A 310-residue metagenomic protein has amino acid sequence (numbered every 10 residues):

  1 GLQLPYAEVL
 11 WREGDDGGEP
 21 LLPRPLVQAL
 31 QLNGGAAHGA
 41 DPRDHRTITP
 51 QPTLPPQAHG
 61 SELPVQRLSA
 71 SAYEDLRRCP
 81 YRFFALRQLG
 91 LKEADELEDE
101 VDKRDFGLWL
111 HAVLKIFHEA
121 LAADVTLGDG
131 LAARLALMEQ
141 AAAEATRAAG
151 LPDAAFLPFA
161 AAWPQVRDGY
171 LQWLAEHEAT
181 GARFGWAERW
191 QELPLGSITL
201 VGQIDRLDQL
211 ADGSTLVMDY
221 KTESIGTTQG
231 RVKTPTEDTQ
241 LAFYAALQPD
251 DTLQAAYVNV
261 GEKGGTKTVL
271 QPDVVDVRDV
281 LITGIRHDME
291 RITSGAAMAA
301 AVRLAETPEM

Functional and structural regions predicted by a protein language model:
G1-Q3, A58-H59: Conserved short internal alpha-helix adjacent to the catalytic or cofactor-binding core of large enzyme scaffolds
E8-L10, G14-M310: RecB-family 4Fe-4S metal-dependent nuclease core
